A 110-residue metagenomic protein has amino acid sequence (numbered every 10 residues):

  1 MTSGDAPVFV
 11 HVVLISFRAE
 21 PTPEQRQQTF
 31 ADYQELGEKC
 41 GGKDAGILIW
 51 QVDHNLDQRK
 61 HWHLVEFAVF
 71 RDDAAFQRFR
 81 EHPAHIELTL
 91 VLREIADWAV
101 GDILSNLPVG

Functional and structural regions predicted by a protein language model:
M1-L64, R71-E81, D97, G101-G110: Short S/T/G/P-rich N-terminal loop/turn motif that feeds into the first structured element of a domain
R80, T89-L92: Short, flexible helix/strand-to-coil boundary loops that buttress conserved ligand/catalytic motifs in alpha/beta
A84-H85, E94: Residue-level marker of structural boundaries
E87-L90, W98-A99: Short arginine-rich
